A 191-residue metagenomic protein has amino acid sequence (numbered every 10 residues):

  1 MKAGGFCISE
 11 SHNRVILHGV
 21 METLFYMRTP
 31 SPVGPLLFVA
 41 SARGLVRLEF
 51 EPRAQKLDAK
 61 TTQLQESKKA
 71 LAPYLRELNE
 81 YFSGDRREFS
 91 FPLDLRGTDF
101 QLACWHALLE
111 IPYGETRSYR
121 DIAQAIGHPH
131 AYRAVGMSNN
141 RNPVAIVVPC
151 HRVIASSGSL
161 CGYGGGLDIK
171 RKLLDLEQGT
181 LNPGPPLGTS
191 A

Functional and structural regions predicted by a protein language model:
E10-H130, L176-A191: Basic nucleic-acid-binding alpha-helical/helix-turn surface characteristic of O6-alkylguanine DNA
H130-L174, L181: Short glycine/serine-rich loop segments
